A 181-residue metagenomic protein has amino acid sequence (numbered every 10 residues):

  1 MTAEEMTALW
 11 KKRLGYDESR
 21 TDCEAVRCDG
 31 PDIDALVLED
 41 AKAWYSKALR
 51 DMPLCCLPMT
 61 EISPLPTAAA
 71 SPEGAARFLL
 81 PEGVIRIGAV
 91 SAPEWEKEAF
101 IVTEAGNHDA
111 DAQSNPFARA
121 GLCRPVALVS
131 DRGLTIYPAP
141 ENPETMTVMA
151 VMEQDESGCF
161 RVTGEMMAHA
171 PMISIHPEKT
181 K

Functional and structural regions predicted by a protein language model:
M1-K181: Glycine-enriched, solvent-exposed interface loops adjoining structured elements
